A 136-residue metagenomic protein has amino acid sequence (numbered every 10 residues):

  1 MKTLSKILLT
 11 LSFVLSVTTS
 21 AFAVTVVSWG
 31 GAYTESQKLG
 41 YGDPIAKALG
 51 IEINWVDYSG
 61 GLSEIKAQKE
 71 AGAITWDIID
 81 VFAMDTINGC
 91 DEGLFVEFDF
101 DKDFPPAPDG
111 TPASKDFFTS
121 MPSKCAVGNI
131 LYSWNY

Functional and structural regions predicted by a protein language model:
M1-L8: Bacterial N-terminal signal peptides that target proteins for export
L8-V17: Bacterial N-terminal signal peptides
L11, S63-A67, M121-S123: A generic local structural motif
V17-A23: Sec/Tat signal peptide C-region and signal peptidase I cleavage site
V24-N88: Early extracytoplasmic/lumenal segment of secretory-pathway proteins
L49, G93-L94: Short, structured coil segments at secondary-structure junctions
I74-I79, V96-D101, P105-Y136: A structural signal for short loop-to-beta-strand junctions that line the ligand-binding cleft of periplasmic/secreted
